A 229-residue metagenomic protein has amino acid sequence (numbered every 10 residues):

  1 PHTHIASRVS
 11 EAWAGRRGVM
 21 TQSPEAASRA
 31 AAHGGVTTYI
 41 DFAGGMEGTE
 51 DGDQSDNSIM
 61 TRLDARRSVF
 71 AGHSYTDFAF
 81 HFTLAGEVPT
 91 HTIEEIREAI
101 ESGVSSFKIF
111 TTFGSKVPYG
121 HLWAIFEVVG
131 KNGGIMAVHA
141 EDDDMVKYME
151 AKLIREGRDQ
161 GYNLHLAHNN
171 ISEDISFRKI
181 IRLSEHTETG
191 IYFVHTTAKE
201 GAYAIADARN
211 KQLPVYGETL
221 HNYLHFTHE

Functional and structural regions predicted by a protein language model:
P1-H73: Metal-associated gating/positioning segment near the N- to mid-region
P1-Q22, E50-D51, D77-T92, T111 (+1 more regions): Active-site mouth loops of central-metabolism enzymes
H4, A43-G48, T83, T111-T112 (+2 more regions): Short, ordered loop/turn segments at secondary-structure junctions
S7, G44, G86, F226-H228: Generic structural "secondary-structure junction" signal
V36-T38, T76, S102-S105: Short acidic/polar active-site loop segments enriched in Thr and Asp
N57-D77, A124-E141: Alpha-helix-loop-beta-strand connector modules within alpha/beta enzyme cores
H91-E229: Histidine/acidic residue-rich metal-binding segments in metalloenzymes
